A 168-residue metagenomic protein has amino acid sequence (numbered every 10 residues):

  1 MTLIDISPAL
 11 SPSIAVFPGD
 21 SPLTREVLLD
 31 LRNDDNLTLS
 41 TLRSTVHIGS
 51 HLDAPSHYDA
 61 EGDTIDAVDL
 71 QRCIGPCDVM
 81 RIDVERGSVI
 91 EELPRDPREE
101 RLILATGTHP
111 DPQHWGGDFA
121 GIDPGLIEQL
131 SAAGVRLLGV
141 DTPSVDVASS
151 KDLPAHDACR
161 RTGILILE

Functional and structural regions predicted by a protein language model:
M1-E168: Active-/binding-site microenvironments in catalytic and ligand-binding cores
